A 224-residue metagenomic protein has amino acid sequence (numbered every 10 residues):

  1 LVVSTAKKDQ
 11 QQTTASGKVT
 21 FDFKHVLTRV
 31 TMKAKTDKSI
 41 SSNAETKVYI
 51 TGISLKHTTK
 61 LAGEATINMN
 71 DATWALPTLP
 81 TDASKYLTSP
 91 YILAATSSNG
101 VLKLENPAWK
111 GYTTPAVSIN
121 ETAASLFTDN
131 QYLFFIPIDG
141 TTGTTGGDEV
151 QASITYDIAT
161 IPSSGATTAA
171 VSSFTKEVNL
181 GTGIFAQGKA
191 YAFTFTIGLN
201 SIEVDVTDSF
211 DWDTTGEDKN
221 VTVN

Functional and structural regions predicted by a protein language model:
L1-N224: Extracytoplasmic cysteine-anchoring/structural motifs
